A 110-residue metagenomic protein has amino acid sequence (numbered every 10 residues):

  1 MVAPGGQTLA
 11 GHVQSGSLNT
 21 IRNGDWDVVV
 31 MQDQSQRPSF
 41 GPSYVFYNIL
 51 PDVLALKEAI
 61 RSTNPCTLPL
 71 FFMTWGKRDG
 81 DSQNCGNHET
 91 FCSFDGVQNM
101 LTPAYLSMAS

Functional and structural regions predicted by a protein language model:
M1-A10: A short beta-strand-loop structural module common to alpha/beta enzyme folds
S17-S110: Alpha-helical cap/lid subdomain in secreted, periplasmic, or secretory-pathway luminal O-acyl-processing enzymes
